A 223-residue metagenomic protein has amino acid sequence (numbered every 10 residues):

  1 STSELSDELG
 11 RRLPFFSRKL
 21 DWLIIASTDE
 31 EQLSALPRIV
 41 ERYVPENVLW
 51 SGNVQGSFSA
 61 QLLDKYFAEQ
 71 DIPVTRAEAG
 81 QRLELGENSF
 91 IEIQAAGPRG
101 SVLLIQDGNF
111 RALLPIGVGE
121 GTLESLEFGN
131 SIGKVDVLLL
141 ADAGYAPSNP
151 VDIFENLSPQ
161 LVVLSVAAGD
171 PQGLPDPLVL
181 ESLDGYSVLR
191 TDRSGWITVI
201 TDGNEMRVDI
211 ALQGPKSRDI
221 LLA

Functional and structural regions predicted by a protein language model:
S1-A223: Non-globular, low-confidence helical/coil segments that flank catalytic cores
